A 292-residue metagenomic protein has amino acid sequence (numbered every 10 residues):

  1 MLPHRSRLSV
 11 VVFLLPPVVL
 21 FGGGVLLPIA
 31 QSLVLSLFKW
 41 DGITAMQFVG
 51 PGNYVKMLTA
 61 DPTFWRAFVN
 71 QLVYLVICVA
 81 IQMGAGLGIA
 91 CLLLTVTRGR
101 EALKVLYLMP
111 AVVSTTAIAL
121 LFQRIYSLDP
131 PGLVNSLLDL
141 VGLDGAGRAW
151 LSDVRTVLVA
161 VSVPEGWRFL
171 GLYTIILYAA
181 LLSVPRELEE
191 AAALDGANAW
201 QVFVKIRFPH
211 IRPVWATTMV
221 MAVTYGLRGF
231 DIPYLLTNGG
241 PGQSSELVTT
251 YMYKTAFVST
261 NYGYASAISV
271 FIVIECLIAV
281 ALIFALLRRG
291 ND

Functional and structural regions predicted by a protein language model:
M1-R5: Short, Lys/Arg-rich, polar N-terminal cytosolic tail immediately upstream of the first transmembrane signal-anchor
S6-D292: A structural signal for multi-pass alpha-helical bundles of membrane permease subunits that mediate small-molecule
